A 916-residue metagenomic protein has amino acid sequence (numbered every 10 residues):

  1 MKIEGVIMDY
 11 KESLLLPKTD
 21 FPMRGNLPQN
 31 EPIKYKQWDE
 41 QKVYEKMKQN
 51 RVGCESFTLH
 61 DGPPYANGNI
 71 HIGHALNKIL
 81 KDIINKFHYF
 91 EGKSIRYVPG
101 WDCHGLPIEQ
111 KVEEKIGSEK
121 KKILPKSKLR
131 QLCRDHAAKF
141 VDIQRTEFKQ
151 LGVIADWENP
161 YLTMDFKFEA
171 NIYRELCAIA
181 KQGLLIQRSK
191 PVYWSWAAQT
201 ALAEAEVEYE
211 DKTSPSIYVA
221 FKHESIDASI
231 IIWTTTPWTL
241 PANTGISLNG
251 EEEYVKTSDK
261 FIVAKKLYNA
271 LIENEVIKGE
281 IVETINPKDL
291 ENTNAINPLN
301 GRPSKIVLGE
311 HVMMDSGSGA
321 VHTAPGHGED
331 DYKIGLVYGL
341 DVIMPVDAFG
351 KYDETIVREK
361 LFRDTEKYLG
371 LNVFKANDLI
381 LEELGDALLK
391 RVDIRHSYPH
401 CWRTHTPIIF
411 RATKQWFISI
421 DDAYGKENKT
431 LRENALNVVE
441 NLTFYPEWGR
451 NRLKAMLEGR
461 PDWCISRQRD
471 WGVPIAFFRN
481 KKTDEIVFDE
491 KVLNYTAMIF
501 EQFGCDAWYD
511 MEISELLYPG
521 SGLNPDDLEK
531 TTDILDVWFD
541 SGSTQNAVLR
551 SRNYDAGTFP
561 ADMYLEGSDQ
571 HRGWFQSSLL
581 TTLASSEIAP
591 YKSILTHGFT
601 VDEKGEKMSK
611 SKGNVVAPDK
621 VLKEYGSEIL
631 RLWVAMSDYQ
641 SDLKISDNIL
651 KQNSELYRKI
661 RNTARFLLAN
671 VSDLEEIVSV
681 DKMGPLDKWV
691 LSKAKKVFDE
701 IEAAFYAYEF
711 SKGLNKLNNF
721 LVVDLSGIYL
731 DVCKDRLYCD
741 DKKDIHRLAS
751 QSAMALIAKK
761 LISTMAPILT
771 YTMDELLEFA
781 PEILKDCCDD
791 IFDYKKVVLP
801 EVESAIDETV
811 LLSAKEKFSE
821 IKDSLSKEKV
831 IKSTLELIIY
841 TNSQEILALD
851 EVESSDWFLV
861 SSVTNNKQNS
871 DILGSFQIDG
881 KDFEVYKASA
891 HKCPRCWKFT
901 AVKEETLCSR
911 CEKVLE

Functional and structural regions predicted by a protein language model:
I3-Y254, K260, A324-V337, D341-I356 (+6 more regions): N-terminal, positively charged nucleic-acid-binding surface of large information/translation enzymes
D20, R24-Q37, I154, F166-F349 (+8 more regions): NTP-handling and nucleic-acid-processing catalytic cores
D102, V192, W196, L202-E208 (+7 more regions): Acidic, turn-prone loop/beta-hairpin segments
F148, N171, W463, E655-L668 (+2 more regions): Core structural elements
S195, C401, N480, Y518-N524 (+2 more regions): Short cysteine-rich clusters marking metal-coordination/redox-active sites
E210, T323-G326, D526-L535, D555 (+5 more regions): Conserved phosphate-binding loops in nucleotide/dinucleotide-binding enzymes
H400-T404, N451, G567, F599-K604 (+3 more regions): Catalytic adenosine-cofactor/nucleotide-binding cores of aminoacyl-tRNA synthetases and other
K651, F779-E916: C-terminal low-complexity, glycine/proline- and small-hydrophobic-enriched intrinsically disordered tails that act as
